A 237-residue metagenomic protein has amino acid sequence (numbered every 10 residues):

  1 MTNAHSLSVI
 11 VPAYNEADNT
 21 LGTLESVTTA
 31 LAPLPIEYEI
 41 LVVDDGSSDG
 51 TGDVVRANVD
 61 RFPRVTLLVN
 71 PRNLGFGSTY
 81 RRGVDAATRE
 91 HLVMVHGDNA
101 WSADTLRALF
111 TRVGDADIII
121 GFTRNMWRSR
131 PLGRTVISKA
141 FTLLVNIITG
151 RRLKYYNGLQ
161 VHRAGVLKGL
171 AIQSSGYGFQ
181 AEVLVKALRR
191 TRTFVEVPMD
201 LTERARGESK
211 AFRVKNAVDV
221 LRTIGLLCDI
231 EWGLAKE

Functional and structural regions predicted by a protein language model:
S6-S8, E39, E182: Cell-envelope/extracellular polymer assembly enzymes that use nucleotide-activated donors
E16-L31: Short, well-formed alpha-helical segments that are part of the catalytic scaffolds of diverse glycosyltransferases
D18-G22, D49-N58: Acidic helix N-cap motif at the loop->helix transition within catalytic regions of sugar-transfer enzymes
Y38, G52-A86: Conserved donor nucleotide-binding strand/loop of the catalytic core
D44-D53, N99: A conserved acidic beta->alpha catalytic loop
N70-A86, H91-M94, A103-Y177, R204-V214 (+2 more regions): Acceptor/aglycone-binding surface of glycosyltransferases and processive sugar-polymer synthases
W101, F179-K186: Short active-site alpha-helical segment characteristic of glycosyltransferases and processive polysaccharide synthases
R151, I172-S175, L184-T202: Catalytic donor-sugar/metal-binding loop of nucleotide-sugar-dependent glycosyltransferases
